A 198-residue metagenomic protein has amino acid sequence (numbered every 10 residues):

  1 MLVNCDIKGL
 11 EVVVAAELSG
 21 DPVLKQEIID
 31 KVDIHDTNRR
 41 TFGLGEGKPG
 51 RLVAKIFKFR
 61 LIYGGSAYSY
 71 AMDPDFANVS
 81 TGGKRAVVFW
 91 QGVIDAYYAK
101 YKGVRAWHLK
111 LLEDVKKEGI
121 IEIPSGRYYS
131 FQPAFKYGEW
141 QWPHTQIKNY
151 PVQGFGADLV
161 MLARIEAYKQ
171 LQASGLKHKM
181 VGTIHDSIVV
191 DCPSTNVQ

Functional and structural regions predicted by a protein language model:
M1-K55, Y68: Catalytic nucleotidyl-transfer cores of nucleotide-processing enzymes
M1-V3, K179, S187: Beta-sheet entry/capping signal
L10-V13, D21-V23, G65-S69, V79 (+2 more regions): Flexible loop/turn segments at secondary-structure boundaries
R39-T183, P193-S194: Conserved catalytic core of nucleic-acid polymerases
